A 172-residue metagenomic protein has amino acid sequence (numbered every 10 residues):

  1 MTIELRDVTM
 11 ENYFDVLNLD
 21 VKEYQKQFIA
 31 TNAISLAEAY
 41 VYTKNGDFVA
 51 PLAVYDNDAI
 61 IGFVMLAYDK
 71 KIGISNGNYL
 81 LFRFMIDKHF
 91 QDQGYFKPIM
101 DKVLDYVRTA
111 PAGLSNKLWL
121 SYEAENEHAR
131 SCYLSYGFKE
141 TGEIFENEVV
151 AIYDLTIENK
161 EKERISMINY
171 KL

Functional and structural regions predicted by a protein language model:
I3, D7-F82, D87-H89, M100 (+3 more regions): Acetyl-CoA-dependent GNAT
D87-H89, Q93, A124-E125: Active-site acidic-Proline motif in GNAT/NAT acetyltransferases
K97, A124-G142: Conserved active-site alpha-helix within GNAT-family acetyltransferase domains
P98-S115: Conserved acyl-CoA
L114-R130, E146-V149: Conserved beta-strand-loop-alpha-helix junction that forms the acyl-donor binding cleft
I144-L172: Terminal substrate-recognition subdomain of acyl/acetyltransferases
